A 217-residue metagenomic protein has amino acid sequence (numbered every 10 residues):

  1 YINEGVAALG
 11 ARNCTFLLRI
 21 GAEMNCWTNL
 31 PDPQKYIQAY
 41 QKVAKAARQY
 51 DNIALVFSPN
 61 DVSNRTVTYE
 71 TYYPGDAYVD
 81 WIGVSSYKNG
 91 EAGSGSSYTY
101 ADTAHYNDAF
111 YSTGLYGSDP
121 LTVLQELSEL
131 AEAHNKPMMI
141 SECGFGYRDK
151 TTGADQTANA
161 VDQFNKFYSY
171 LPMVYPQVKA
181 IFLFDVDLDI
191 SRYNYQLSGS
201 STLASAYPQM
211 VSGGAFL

Functional and structural regions predicted by a protein language model:
Y1, C26-W27, Q34, N60-V67 (+5 more regions): Acidic-and-aromatic substrate-binding clefts and catalytic sites of carbohydrate-active enzymes
Y1-A7, D61-P74, S118-L130, D162-Y170: Alpha-helical scaffolding within the catalytic cores of extracellular/periplasmic polymer-degrading hydrolases
Y1-N60: Substrate-binding cleft of extracellular glycoside hydrolase catalytic domains
A7-F16, V43-I53, Y78, V123-M138 (+2 more regions): A structural motif corresponding to the C-terminal end of an alpha-helix and its immediate exit/capping segment
T15-L17, K136-L217: Substrate-binding cleft of secreted/luminal carbohydrate-active enzymes
G21, A44-T68, A133-D149, V178-V186: Aromatic-lined carbohydrate-recognition surfaces of secreted/lumenal glycan-active proteins
M24-N29, R48, N52, S63-P74 (+2 more regions): Flexible, surface-exposed loop/gating regions in the mature catalytic domains of secreted/periplasmic hydrolases
Y87, E91-K150: Glycoside hydrolase catalytic-domain groove-lining segments
